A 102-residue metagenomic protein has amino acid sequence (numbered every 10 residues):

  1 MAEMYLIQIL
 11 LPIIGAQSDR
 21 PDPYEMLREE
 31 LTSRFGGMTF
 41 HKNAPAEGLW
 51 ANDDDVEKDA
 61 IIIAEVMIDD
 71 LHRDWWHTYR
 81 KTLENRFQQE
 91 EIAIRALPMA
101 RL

Functional and structural regions predicted by a protein language model:
M1-L102: Positively charged, small/polar-rich N-terminal and surface patches that mediate targeting and assembly and bind
